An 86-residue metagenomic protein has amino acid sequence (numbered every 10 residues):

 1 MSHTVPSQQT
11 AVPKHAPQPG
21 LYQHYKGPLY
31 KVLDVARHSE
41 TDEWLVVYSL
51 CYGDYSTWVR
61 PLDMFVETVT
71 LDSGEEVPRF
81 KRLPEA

Functional and structural regions predicted by a protein language model:
M1-A86: Mixed-charge, low-complexity intrinsically disordered regions
